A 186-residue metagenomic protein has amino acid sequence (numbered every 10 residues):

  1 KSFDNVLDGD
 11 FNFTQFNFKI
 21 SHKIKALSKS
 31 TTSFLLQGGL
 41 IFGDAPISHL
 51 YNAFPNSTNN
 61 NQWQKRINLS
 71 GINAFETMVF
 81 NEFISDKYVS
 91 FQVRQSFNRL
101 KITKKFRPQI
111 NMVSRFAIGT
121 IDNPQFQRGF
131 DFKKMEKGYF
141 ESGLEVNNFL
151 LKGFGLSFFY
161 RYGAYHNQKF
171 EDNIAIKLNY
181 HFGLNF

Functional and structural regions predicted by a protein language model:
K1-K105: C-terminal outer-membrane beta-barrel translocator/porin domains of Gram-negative envelope proteins and their
K1-S2, T14-F18, H22, F34-L40 (+5 more regions): Transmembrane beta-barrel strands of outer-membrane/channel proteins
F3-L7, T77-F80, R128-K133, G163-Q168: Extracellular loop and loop/strand-boundary signature of outer-membrane beta-barrel proteins
F13-N17, Y88-S90, Y139-G143, N173-K177: Transmembrane beta-barrel architecture of outer-membrane proteins
A26-T32, L100-T103, F149-F158, F182-F186: Repeated loop/turn-to-beta-strand initiation elements of outer-membrane beta-barrel proteins
Y51-S57, N123-E141: Solvent-exposed, glycine/polar-rich loop segments of beta-barrel outer-membrane systems
S85, T103-P108, E136-F140, N147-K152: A structural signal for short secondary-structure junctions
D172-F186: Outer-membrane beta-barrel "beta-signal"
